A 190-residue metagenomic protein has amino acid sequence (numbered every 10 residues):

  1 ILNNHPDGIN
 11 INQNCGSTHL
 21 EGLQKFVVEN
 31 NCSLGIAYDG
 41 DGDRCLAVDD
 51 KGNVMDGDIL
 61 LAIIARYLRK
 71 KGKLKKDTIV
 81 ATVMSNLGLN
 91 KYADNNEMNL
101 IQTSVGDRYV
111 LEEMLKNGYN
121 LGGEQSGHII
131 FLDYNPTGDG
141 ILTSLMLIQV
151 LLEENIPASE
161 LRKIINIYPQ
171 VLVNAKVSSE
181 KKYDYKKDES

Functional and structural regions predicted by a protein language model:
I1-L2, N53-G72, G140-Q149: Gly/Ser/Thr-rich active-site loops/lids in small-molecule metabolic enzymes that frequently grip phosphoryl groups
I1-V48: N-terminal small/polar loop signature for handling phosphorylated ligands or for N-terminal nucleophile
N3-D7, I59-A62, S104-Y109, G127: Short, acidic/turn-prone active-site loops that include or flank metal/cofactor- and phosphate-binding residues
N10-T18, G52-D56, V80, I101: Alpha-helix capping and helix-loop boundary segments enriched in small/acidic/polar residues
I11-N14, V48-D50, E113-K116, Y134: Short secondary-structure transition/capping segments
T18-K25, I63, R108, E112: Short, contiguous clusters of charged residues that form electrostatic/catalytic patches at enzyme active sites, used
L34, K71-S190: Phosphate-binding and adjacent anionic-ligand microenvironments
D43-A62, N90: Short Gly/Thr/Asp-enriched flexible loops that form oxyanion-binding sites at enzyme active sites
